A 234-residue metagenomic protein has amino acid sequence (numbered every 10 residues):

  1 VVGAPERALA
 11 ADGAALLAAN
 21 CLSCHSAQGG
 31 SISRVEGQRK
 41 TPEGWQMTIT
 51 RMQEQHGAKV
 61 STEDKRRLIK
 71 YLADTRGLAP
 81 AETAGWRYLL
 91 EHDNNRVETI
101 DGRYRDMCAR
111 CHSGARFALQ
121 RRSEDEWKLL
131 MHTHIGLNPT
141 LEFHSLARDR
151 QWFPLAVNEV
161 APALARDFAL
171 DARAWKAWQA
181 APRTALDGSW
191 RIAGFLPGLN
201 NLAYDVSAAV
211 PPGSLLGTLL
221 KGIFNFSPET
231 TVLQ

Functional and structural regions predicted by a protein language model:
V2-L17, E54-G57, L78-R103, W175-Q179: Electrostatic cytochrome c docking/interface patches
A11, A15, R39, E43 (+6 more regions): Soluble non-cytosolic domains of exported or imported proteins
D12, L16, G44-M47, R51 (+6 more regions): Extracytoplasmic/secreted proteins, especially bacterial periplasmic and envelope-associated proteins
A14, S26-H56, S113-P139, G217 (+1 more regions): Gly/Gly-Pro-rich "capping" loops immediately C-terminal to redox-active cysteine motifs in periplasmic/lumenal
A18-Q28, L68, Y104-R116: The canonical Cys-X-X-Cys-His
G57-R87, N138-A177: C-terminal capping alpha-helices of c-type cytochrome domains
R76-A79, R96-G102, R110, G114-A118 (+2 more regions): N-terminal alpha-helical modules
H112-S113, A180, T184-Q234: Central antiparallel beta-sheet cores of small beta-barrel/beta-sandwich binding domains
